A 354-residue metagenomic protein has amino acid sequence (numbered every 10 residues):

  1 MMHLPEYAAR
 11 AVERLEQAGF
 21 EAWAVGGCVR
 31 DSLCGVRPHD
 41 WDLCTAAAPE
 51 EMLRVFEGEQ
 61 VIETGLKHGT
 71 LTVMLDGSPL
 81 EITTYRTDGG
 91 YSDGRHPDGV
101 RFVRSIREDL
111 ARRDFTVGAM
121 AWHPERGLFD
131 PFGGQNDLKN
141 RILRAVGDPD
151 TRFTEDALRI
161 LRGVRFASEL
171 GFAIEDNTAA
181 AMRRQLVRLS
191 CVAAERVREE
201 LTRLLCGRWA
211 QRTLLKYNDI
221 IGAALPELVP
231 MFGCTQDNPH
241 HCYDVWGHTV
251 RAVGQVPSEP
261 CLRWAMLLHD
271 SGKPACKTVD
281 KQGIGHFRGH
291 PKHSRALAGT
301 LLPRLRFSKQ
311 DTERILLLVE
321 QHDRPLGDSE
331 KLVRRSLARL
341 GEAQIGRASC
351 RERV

Functional and structural regions predicted by a protein language model:
M1-R353: Catalytic cores of the polymerase beta-like nucleotidyltransferase superfamily and closely associated nucleotide
